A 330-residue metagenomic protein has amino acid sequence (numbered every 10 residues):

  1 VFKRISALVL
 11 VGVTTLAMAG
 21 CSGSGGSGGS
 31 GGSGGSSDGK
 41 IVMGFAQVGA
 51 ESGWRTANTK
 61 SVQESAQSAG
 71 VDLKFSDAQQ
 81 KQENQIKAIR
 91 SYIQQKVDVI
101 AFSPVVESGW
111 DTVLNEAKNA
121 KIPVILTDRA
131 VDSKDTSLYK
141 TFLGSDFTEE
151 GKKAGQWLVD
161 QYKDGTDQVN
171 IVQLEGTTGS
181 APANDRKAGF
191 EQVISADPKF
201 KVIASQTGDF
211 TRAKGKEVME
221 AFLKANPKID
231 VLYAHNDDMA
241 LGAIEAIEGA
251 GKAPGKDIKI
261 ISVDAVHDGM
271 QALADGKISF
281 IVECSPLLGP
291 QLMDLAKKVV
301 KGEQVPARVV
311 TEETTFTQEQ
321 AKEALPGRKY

Functional and structural regions predicted by a protein language model:
V1-V9: Bacterial N-terminal signal peptides that target proteins for export
K3-R4, C21-Y330: A residue-level marker of the well-folded mature domains of exported/periplasmic proteins
G12-V13: Repetitive helical segments and hydrophobic/amphipathic motifs
L16-G20: C-terminal motif of bacterial Sec signal peptides marking the signal peptidase cleavage site
